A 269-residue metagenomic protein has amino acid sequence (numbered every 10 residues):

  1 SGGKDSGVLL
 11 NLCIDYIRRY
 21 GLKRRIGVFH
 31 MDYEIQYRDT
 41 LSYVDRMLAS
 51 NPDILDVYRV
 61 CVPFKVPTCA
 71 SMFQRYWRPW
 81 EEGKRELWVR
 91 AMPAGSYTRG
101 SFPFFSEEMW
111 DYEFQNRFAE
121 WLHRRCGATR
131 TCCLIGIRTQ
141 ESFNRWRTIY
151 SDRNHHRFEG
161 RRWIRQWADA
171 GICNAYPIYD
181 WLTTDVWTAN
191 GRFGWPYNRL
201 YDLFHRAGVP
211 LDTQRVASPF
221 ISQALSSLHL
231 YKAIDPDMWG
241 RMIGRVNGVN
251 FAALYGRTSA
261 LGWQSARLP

Functional and structural regions predicted by a protein language model:
S1: Class I SAM-dependent methyltransferase core
K4-P269: Nucleotide-activated chemistry modules centered on ATP-dependent adenylation/adenylyltransferase
